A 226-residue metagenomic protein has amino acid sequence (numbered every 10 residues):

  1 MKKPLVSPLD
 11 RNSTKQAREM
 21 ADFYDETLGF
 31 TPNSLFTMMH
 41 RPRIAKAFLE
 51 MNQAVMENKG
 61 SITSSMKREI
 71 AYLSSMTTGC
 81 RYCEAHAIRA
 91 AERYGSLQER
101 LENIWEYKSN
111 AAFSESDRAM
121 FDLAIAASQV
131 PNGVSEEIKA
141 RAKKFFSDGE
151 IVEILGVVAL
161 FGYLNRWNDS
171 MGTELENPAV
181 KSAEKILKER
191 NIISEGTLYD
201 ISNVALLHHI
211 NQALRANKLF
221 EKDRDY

Functional and structural regions predicted by a protein language model:
M1-Y226: Hydrophobic alpha-helical segments
